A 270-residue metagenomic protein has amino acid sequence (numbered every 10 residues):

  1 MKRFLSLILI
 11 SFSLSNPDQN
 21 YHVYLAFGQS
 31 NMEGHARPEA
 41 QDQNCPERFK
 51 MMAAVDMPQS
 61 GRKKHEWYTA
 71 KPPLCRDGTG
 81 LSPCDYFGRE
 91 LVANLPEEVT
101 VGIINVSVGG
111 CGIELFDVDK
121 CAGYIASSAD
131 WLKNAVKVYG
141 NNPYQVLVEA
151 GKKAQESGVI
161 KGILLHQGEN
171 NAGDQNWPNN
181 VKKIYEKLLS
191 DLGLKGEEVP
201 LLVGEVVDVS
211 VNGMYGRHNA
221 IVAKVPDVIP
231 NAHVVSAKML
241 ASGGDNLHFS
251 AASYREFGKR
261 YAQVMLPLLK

Functional and structural regions predicted by a protein language model:
M1-R3: Positively charged n-region of N-terminal signal peptides that target proteins for export
S6-S15: Hydrophobic h-region of N-terminal signal peptides that target proteins for export in Gram-negative bacteria
D18-K270: Cell-envelope and extracellular/periplasmic
